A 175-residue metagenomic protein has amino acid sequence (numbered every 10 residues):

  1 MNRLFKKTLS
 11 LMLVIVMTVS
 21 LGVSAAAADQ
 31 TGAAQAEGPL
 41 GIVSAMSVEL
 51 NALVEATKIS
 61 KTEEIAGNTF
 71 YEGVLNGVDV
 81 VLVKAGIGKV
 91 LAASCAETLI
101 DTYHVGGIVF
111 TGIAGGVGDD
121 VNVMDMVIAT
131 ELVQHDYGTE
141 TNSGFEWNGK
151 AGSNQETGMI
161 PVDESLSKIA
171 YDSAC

Functional and structural regions predicted by a protein language model:
M1-M12: Bacterial N-terminal signal peptides that target proteins for export
M12-S20: Bacterial N-terminal signal peptides
V19-A36: Sec-dependent signal peptide cleavage junction
G32-E97, Y103: N-terminal short beta-loop-beta anion/metal-coordinating cradle
D101-Y103, D120-V121: Alpha-helix C-terminal capping segments
H104-V109: Proline-aspartate-enriched helix->loop->beta-strand connector
G118-C175: Mid-sequence, gly/pro-rich, charge-dense loop/helix-turn segments that line enzyme active sites
